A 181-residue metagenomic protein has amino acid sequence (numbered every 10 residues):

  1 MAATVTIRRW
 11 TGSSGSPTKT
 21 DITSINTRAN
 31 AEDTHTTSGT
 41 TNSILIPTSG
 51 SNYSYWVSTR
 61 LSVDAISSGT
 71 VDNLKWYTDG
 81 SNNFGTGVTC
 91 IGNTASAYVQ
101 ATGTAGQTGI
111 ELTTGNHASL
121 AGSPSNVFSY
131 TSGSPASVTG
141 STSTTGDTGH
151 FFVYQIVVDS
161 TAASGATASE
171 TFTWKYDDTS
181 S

Functional and structural regions predicted by a protein language model:
M1-S181: Long, small/polar-residue-biased beta-strand-and-loop interaction regions
